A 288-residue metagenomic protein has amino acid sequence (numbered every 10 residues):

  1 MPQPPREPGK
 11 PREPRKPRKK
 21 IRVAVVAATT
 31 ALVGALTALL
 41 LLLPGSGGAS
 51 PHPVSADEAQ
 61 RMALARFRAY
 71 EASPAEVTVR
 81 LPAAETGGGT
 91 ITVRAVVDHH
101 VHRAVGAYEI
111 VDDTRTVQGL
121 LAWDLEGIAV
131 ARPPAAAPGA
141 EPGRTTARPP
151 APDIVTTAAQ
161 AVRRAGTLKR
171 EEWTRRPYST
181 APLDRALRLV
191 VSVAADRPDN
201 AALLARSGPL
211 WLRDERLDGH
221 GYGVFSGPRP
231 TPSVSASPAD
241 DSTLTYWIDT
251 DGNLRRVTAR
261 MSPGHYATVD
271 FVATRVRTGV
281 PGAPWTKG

Functional and structural regions predicted by a protein language model:
P2-V101, W285-G288: N-terminal leader/targeting segments and the immediate start of mature chains
E71-T78, V101-A107, D218-S226, N253-V257: Short, hydrophobic/aromatic-rich segments at coil-to-beta transitions
T78-A84, V111, S226-P232, R260: Generic short beta-strand segments
A83-G89, D113-R115, T231-A239: Short, cysteine-centered beta-strand-loop-beta hairpins and adjacent loop/turn segments enriched in charged/polar
R94-V96, Q118-A122, T243-W247: Short, surface-exposed charged micro-motifs
V101-V193: An acidic-aromatic
R144, T157, R164-T258: Extended beta-strand-rich segments in extracellular/periplasmic secretory proteins, especially within noncatalytic
V234-G288: Extracytoplasmic/luminal low-complexity segments enriched in Pro/Gly and acidic/polar residues that act as flexible
